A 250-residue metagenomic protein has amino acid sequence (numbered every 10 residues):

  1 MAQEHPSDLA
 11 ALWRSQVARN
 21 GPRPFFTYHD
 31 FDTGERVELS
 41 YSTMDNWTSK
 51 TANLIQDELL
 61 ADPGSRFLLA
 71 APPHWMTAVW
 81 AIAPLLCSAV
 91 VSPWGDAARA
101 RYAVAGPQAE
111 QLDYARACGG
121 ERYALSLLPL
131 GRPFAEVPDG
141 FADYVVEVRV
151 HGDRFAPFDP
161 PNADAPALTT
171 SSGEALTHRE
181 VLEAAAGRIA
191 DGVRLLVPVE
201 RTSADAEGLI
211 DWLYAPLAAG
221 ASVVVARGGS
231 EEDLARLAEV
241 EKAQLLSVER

Functional and structural regions predicted by a protein language model:
M1-L9, H29-G34, T43, A52 (+1 more regions): Long terminal accessory regions outside catalytic cores
E4, L86-P161, R227-R250: Structural core segment of the AMP-binding/adenylate-forming
E4-F26: A short N-terminal helical cap/helix-turn-helix that marks the beginning of AMP-binding/adenylate-forming
R23, D62-G64, R99-A100, G119 (+1 more regions): A general structural motif
F26-A61, A167-D191, P198-E200: Conserved AMP-binding/adenylate-forming core of the ANL superfamily
L54-A89, W94, G192-Y214: Conserved AMP-binding/adenylate-forming
S88, A185-L195, R201-R250: Conserved AMP-binding/adenylation subdomain of ANL enzymes
